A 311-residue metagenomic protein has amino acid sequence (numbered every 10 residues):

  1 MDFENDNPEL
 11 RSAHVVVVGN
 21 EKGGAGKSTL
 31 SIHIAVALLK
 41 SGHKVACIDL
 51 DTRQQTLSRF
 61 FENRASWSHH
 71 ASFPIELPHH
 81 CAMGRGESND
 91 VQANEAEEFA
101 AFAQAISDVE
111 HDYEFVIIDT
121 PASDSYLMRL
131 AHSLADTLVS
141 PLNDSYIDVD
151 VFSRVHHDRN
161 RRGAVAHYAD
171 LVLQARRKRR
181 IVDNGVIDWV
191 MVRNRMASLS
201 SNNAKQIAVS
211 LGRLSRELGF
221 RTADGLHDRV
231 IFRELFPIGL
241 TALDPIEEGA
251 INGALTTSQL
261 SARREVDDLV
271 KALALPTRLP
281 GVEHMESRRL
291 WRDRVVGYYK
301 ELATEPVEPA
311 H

Functional and structural regions predicted by a protein language model:
M1, E97-A100, D119-A122, V172-Q174: Short gly/ser/thr-rich secondary-structure transition/capping motifs
M1-L10, I181-H311: C-terminal lobe/tail of nucleotide-utilizing enzymes
V15, G19-A25, L39-V116, E247-E248: P-loop/Walker-type NTP enzyme "switch/lid" segment
L30: Hydrophobic positions on the alpha1 helix immediately C-terminal to the Walker A/P-loop
H33, A37, L130: Active-site signature of alpha/beta-hydrolase-fold catalytic machinery across serine- and Asp/Cys-nucleophile hydrolases
S41, P121-D224: Conserved catalytic-core segment of NTP-binding enzymes
N63-W67, H157-R159, T241-L243: Short, hinge-like loop/turn segments at secondary-structure boundaries
R64, L142, Y146-V149, D228-G239: Short, solvent-exposed beta-strand-terminating loops
